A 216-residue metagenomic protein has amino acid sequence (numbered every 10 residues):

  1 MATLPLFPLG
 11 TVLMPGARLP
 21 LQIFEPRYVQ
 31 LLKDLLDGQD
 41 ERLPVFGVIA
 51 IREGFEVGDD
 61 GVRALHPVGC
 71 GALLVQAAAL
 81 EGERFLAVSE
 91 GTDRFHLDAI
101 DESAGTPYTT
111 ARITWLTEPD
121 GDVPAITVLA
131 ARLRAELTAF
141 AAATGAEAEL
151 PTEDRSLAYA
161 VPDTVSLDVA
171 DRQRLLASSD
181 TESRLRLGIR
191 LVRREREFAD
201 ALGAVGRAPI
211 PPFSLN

Functional and structural regions predicted by a protein language model:
M1-N216: N-terminal low-complexity, acidic/polar interaction/targeting segments
